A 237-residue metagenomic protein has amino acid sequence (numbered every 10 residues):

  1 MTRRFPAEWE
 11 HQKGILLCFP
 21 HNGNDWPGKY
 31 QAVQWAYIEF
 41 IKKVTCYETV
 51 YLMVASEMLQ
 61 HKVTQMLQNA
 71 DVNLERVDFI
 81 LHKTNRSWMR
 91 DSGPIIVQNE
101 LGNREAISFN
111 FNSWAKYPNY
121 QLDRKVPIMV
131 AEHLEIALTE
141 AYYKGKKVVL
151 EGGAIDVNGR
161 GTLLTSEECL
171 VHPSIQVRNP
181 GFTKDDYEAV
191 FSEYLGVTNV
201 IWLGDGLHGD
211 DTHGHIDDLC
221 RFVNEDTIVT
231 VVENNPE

Functional and structural regions predicted by a protein language model:
M1-E237: The feature marks the mature, well-folded catalytic cores of soluble enzymes
